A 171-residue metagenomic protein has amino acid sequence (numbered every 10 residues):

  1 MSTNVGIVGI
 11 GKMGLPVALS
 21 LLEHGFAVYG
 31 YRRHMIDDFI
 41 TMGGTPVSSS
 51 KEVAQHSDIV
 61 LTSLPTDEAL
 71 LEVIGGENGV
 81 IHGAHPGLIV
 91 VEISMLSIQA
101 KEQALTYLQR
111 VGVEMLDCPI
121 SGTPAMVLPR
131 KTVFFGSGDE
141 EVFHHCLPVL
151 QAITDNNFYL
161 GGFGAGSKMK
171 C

Functional and structural regions predicted by a protein language model:
M1-S63, P124: NAD(P)+-binding Rossmann beta1-loop-alpha1 motif at the extreme N-terminus of oxidoreductases
V5, L96-C171: Rossmann-fold dinucleotide-binding core
G11, R32, S63, I74 (+4 more regions): Short loop or secondary-structure boundary microenvironments that flank and position key functional residues
L15, D37, E68-E72, E102 (+1 more regions): Alpha-helical elements of the RecA-like P-loop NTPase motor core of helicases
F26-A27, T41, D58, E92 (+2 more regions): Conserved short-loop catalytic and cofactor-binding motifs
E52-Q55, I59-V60, D67-T132: Rossmann-like NAD(P)(H) cofactor-binding subdomain of soluble oxidoreductases
